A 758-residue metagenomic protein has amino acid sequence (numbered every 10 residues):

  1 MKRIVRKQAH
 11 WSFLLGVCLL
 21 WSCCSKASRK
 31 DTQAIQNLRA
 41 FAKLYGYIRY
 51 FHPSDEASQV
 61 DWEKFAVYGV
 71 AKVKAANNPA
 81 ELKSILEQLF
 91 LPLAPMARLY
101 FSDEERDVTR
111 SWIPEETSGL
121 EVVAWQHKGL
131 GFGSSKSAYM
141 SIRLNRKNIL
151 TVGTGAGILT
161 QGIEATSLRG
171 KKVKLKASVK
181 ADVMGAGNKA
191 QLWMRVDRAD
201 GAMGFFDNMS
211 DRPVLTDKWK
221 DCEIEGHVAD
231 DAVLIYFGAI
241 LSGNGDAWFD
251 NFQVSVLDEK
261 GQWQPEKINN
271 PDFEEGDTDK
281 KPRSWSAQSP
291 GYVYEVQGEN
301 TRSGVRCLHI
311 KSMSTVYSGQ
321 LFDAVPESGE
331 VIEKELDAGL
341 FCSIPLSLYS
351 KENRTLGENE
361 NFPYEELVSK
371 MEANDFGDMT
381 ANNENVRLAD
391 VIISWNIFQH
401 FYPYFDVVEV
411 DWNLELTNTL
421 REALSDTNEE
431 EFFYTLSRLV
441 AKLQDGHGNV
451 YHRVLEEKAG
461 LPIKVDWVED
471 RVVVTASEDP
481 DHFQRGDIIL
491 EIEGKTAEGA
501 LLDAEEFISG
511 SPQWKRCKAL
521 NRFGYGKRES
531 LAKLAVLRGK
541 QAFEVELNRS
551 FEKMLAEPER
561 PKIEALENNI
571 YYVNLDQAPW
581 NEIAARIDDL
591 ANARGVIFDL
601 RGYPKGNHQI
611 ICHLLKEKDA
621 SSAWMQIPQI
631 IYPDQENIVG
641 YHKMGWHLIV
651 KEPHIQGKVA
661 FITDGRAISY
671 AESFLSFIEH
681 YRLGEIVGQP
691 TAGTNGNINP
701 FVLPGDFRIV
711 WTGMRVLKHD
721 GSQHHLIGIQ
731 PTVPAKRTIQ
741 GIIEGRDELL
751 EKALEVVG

Functional and structural regions predicted by a protein language model:
M1-D31: Bacterial Sec-dependent N-terminal signal peptides
A27-T154, G170, K176, L215-D217 (+10 more regions): Flexible, low-complexity junctional segments that flank or bridge functional domains
L150-Y317: Extracellular and organelle-lumenal recognition/adhesion modules and their flexible linkers in secreted
A181, G602, G665-R666: Residue-level signal for short, function-critical loop segments
A232, A593-R594, Q656-G657, P731: Short, well-ordered alpha-helix to beta-strand connector turns
P290, L717-I742, R746: Active-site rim recognition segments
K658-H680, E685-A692: Extended C-terminal subregions enriched in glycine
E679, G688-P704, I709-W711, P731: C-terminal soluble interaction/assembly domains
